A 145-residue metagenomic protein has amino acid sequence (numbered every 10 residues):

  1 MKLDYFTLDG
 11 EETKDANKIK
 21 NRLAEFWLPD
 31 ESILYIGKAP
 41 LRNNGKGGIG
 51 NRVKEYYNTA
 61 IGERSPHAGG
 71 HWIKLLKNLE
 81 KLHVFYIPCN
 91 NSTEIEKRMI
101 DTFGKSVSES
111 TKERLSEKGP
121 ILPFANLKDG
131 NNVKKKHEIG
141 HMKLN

Functional and structural regions predicted by a protein language model:
M1-L34, K38-N145: Boundary/linker segments flanking structured domains
